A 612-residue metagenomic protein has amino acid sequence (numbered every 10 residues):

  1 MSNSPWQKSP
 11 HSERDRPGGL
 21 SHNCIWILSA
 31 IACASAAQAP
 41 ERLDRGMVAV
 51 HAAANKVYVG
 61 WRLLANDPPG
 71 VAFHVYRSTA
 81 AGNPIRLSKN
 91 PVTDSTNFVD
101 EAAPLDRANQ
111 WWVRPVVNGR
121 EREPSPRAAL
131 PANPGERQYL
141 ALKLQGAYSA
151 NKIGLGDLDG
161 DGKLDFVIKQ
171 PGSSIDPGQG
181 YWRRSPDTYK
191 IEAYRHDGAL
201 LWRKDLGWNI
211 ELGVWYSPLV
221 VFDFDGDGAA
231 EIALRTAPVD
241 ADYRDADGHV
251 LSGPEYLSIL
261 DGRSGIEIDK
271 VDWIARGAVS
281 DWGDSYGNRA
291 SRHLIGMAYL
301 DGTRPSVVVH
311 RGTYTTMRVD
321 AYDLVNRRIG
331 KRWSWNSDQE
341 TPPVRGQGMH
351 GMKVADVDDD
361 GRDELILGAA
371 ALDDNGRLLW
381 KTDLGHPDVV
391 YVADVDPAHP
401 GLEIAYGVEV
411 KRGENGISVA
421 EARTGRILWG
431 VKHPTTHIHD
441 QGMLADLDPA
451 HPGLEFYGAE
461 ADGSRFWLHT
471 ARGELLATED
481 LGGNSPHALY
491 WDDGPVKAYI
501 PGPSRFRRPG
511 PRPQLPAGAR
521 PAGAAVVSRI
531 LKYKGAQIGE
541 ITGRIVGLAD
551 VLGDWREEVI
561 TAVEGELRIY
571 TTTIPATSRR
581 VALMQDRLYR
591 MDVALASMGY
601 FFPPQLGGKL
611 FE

Functional and structural regions predicted by a protein language model:
M1-P10, D15-N23: Short, low-complexity intrinsically disordered segments enriched in A/P/G/S/L with frequent Arg, especially at protein
S2-S4, C33, D157, D223: Short intrinsically disordered, low-complexity coil segments enriched in acidic
P10, P40-R42, A54-K56, L63-P68 (+1 more regions): Beta-propeller-forming repeat regions
L20, A49-V50, I560: A structural signal for short hydrophobic beta-strand segments in well-ordered beta-sheet cores
H22-W26, A30: Generic short N-terminal amphipathic or hydrophobic helices
S29-A37: Hydrophobic h-region of N-terminal signal peptides that target proteins for export in Gram-negative bacteria
Q38-V50: Short, compositionally biased P/S/T/A/G/V-rich stretches that sit at domain boundaries
F73-V75: Short beta-strand elements bearing conserved aromatic residues within extracellular beta-rich modules
